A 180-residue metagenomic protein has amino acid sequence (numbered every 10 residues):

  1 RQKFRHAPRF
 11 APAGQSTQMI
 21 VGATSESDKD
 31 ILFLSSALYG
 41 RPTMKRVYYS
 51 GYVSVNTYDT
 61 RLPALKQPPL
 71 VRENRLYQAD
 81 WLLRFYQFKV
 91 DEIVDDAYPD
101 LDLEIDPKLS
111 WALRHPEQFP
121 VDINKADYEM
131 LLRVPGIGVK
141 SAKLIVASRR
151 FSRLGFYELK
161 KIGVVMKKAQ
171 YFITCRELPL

Functional and structural regions predicted by a protein language model:
R1-F88: Conserved AdoMet/S-adenosylmethionine-binding subsite of the radical SAM
R61-R133, M166-L180: Long, highly charged, low-complexity intrinsically disordered interaction regions that mediate electrostatic DNA/RNA
L131, L144-I145: Short alpha-helical segments in extracytoplasmic peptidoglycan/chitin-binding modules and envelope-associated proteins
S148-R149: Residue-level signature of tetratricopeptide-repeat
S152-F156: Short, basic-rich loop-to-helix N-cap that marks the start of a DNA-contacting helix
Y157-K161, Q170: Short Lys/Arg-enriched helix C-cap and helix-to-coil transition segments that create basic nucleic-acid-contact patches
